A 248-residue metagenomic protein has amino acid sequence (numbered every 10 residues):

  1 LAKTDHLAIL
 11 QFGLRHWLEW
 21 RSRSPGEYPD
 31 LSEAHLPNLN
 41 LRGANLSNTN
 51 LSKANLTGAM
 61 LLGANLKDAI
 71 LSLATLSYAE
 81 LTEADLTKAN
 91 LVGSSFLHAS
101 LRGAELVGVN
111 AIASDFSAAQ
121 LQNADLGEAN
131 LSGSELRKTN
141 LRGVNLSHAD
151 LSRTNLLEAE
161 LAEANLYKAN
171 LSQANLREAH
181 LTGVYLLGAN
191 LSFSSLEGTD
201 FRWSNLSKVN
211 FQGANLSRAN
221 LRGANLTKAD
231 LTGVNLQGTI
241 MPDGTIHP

Functional and structural regions predicted by a protein language model:
L1-A2: Terminal targeting and flexible regions in eukaryotic proteins, enriched in but not limited to LRR-containing proteins
L7-A8, H16, R21-P248: Tandem repeat scaffolds
